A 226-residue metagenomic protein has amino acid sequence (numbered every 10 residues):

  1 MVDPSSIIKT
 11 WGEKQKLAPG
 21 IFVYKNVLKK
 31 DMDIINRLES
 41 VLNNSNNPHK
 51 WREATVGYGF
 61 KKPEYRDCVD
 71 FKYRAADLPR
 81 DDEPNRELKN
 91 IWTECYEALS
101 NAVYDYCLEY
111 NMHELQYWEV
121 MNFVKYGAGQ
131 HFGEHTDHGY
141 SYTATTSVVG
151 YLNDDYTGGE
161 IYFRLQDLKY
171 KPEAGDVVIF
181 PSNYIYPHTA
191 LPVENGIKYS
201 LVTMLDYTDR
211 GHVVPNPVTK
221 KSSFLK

Functional and structural regions predicted by a protein language model:
V2-Y110, S223: Non-heme Fe(II)/2-oxoglutarate
P19, W51, Q116-W118, T143 (+3 more regions): Eukaryote-biased feature marking scaffold/signaling PDZ-domain proteins and nuclear chromatin regulators
Y110-M121: A short coil-to-beta-strand element that immediately follows conserved catalytic motifs
F123-A128, Y140-T157, M204-L205: Short, conserved beta-strand element in jelly-roll/cupin
H131-G139: Histidine-centered catalytic micro-motifs
A144, T157-K226: Catalytic core of Fe(II)/2-oxoglutarate
